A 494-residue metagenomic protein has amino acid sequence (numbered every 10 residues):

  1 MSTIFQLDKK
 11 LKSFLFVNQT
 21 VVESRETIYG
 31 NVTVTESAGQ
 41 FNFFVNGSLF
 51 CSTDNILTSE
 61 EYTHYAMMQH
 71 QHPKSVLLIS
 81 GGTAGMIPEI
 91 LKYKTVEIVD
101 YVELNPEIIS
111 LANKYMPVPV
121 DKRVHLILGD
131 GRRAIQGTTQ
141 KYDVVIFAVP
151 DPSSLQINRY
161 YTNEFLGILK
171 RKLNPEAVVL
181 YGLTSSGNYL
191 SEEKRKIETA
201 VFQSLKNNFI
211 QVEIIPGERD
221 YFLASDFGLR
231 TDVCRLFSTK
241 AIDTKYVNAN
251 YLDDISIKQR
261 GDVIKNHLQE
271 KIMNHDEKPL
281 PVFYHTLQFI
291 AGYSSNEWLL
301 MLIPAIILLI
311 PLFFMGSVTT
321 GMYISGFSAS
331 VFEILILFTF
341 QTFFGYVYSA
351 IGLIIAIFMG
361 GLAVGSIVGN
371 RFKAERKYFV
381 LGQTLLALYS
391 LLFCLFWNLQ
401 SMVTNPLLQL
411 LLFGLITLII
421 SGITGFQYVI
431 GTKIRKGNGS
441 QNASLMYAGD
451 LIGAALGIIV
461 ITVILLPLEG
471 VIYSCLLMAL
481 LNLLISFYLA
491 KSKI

Functional and structural regions predicted by a protein language model:
M1-T231, R235-I494: Alpha-helical transmembrane segments of multi-pass membrane proteins
